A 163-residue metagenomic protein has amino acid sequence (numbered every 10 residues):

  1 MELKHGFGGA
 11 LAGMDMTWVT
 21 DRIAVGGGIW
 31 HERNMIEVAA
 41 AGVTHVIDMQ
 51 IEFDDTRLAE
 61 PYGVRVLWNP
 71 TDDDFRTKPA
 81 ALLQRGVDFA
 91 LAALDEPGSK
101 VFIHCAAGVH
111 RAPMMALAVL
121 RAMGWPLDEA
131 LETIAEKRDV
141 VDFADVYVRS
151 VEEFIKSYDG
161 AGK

Functional and structural regions predicted by a protein language model:
M1-V101, A107, M115-K163: Cys-dependent protein tyrosine phosphatase-like superfamily
